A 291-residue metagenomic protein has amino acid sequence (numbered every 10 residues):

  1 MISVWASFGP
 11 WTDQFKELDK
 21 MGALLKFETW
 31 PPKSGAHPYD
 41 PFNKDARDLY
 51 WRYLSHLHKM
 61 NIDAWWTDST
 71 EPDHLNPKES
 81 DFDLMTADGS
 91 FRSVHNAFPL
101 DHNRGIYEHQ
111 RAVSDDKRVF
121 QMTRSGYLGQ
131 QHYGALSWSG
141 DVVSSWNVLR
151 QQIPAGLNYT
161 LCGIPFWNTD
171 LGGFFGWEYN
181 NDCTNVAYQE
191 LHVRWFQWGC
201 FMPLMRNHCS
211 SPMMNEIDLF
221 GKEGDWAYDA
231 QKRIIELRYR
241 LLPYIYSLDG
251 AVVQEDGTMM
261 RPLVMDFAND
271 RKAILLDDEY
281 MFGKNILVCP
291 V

Functional and structural regions predicted by a protein language model:
M1-V291: Catalytic-domain carbohydrate-binding cleft regions of carbohydrate-active enzymes
